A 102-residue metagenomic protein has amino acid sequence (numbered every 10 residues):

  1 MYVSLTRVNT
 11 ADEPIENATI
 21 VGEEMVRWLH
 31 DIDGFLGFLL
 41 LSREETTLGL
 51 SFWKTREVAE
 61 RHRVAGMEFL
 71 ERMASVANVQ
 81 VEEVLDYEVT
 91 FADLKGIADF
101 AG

Functional and structural regions predicted by a protein language model:
M1-L48, K54-E68, S75-G102: Short S/T/G/P-rich N-terminal loop/turn motif that feeds into the first structured element of a domain
